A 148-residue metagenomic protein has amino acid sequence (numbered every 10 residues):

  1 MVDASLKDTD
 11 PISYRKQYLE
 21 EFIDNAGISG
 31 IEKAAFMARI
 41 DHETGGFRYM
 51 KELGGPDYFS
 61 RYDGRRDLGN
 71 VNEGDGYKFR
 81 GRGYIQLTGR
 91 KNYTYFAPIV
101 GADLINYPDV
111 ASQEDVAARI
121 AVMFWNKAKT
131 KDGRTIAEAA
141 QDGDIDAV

Functional and structural regions predicted by a protein language model:
M1-Y18, F36-K127: Peptidoglycan-targeting cell-wall enzymes and recognition modules
E21-D24: Ordered core of a single globular domain
I28-E32, Y77-R80, V116-A117, D142-A147: Extracellular/periplasmic catalytic domains that process cell-envelope and extracellular macromolecules
S29, K129-A140: Surface-exposed helix-capping loop/turn segments at secondary-structure junctions
I40-T44, T135-V148: Acidic helix/loop microenvironments that form the catalytic cleft of cell-wall polysaccharide enzymes
